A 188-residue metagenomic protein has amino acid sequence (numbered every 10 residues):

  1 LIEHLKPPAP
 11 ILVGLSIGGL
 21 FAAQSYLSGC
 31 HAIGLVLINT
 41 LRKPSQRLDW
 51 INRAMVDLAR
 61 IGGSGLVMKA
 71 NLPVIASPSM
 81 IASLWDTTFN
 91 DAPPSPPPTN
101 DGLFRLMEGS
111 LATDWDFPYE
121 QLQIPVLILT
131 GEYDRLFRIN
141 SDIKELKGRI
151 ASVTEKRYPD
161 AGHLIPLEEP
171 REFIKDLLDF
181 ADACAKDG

Functional and structural regions predicted by a protein language model:
L1-P10: Conserved acidic catalytic loop of the alpha/beta-hydrolase fold
G14-G18, A22: Gly/Ala-rich beta-loop-alpha elbow adjacent to hydrolase catalytic centers
L27, H31-G62: Flexible "cap/lid" loop of the alpha/beta hydrolase fold
Q46-L48, G65-E120: Conserved alpha/beta-hydrolase catalytic His-Asp/Glu region
L122, I128-T130: Short beta-strand/loop motif that positions the catalytic acidic residue of the alpha/beta-hydrolase fold
I124, R138-L146: Short alpha-helix in the alpha/beta-hydrolase fold that links the catalytic acid
Y133-F137: Acidic catalytic loop of the alpha/beta-hydrolase fold
V153-G188: Catalytic active-site module of serine/aspartate enzymes centered on a nucleophile-bearing elbow/loop
